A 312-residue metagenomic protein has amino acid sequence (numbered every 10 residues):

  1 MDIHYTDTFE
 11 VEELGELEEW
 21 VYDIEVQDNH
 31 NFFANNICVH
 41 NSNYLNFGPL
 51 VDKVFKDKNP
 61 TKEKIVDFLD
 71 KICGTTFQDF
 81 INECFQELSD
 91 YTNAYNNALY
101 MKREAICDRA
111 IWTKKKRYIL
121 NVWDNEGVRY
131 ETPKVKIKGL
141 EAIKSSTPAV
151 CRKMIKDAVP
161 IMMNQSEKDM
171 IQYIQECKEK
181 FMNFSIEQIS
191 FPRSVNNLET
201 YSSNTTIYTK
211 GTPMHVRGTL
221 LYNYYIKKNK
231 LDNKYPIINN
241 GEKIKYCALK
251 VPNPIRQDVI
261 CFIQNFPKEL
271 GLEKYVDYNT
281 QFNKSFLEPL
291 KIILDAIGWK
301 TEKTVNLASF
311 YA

Functional and structural regions predicted by a protein language model:
M1-N41: Autoprocessing domains of the Hint superfamily
S42, F47-A312: DNA-dependent DNA polymerase catalytic subunits
